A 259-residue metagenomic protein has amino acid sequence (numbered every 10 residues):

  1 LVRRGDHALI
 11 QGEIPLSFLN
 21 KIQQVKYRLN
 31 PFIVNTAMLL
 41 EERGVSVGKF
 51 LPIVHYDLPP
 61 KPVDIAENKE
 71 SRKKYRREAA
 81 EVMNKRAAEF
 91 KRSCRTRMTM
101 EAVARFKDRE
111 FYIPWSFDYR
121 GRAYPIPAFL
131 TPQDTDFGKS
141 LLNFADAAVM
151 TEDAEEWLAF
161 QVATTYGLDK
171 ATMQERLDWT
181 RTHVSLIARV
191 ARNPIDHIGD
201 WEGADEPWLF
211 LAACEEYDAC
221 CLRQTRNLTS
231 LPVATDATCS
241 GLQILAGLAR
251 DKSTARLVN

Functional and structural regions predicted by a protein language model:
L1-N259: Non-catalytic nucleic-acid-binding interfaces of large nucleic-acid enzymes and RNP effectors
